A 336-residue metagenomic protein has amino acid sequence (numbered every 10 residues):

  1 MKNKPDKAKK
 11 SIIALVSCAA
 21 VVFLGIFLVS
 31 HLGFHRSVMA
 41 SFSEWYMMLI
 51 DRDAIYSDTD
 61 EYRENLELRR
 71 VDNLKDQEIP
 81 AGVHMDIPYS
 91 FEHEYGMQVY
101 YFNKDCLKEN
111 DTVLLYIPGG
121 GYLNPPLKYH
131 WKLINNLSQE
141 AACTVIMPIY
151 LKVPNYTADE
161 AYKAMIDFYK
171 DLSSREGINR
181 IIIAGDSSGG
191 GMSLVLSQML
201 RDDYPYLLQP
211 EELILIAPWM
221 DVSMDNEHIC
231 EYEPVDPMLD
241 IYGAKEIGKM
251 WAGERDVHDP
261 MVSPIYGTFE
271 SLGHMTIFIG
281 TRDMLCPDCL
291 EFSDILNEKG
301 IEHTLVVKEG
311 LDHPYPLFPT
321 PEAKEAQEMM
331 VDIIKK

Functional and structural regions predicted by a protein language model:
K4-D105: A glycine/proline-hinged amphipathic helix-loop "lid/cap" segment that gates access to hydrophobic ligand pockets
S37, L49, A54-S57, E61-Y62 (+3 more regions): Alpha/beta-hydrolase superfamily serine-hydrolase fold, recognizing
